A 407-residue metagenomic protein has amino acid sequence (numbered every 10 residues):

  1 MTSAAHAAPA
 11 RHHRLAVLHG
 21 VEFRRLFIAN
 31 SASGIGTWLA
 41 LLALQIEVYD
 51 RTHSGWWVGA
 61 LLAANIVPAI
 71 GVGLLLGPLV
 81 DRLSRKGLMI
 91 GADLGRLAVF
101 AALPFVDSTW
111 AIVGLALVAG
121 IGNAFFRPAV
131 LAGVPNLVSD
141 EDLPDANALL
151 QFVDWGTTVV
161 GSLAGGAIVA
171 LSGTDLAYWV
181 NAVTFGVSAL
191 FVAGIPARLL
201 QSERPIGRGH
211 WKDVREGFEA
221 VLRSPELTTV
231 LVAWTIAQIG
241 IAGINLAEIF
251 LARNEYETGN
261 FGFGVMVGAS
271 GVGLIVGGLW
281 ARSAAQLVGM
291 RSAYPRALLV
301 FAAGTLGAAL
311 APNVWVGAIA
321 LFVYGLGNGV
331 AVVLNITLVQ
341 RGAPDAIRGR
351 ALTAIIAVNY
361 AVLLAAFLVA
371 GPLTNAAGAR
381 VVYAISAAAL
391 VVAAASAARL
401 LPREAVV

Functional and structural regions predicted by a protein language model:
M1-V407: Alpha-helical transmembrane-bundle signature of multi-pass membrane transport and export proteins
